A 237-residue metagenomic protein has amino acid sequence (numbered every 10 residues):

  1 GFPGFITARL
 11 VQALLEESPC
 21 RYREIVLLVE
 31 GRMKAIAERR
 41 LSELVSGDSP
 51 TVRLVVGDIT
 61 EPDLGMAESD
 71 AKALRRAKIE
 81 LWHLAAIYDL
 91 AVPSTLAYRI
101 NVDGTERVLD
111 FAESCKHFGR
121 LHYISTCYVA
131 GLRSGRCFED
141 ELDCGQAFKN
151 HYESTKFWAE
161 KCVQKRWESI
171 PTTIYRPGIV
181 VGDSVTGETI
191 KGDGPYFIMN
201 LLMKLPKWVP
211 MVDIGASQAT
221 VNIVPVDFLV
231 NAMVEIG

Functional and structural regions predicted by a protein language model:
G1-I87, S94, C115, R120: N-terminal Rossmann/SDR dinucleotide-binding element
F2-P3, L10, N101-R107, Q218-G237: C-terminal, well-structured subdomains that either form a transmembrane helix-short loop-helix hairpin in multi-pass
Q12-E16, D110-S114, K165, N200: Short, well-ordered alpha-helices that flank and scaffold nucleotide-derived cofactor binding pockets
E30, I59, T126, P177-V180: Active-site loop/turn elements of alpha/beta-hydrolase fold enzymes, especially the short glycine-/histidine-rich
T51, F111-F118, A159-P171: A structural motif corresponding to the C-terminal end of an alpha-helix and its immediate exit/capping segment
E80-L84, A91-R99, D103-S154, T172-I174 (+1 more regions): Conserved Rossmann-fold NAD(P)-dependent oxidoreductase catalytic core, especially the SDR/UDP-sugar
V102-V108, T155-V163, I198, L229: Conserved catalytic Lys-bearing alpha helix of Rossmann-like short-chain dehydrogenase/reductases
G135-R136, K149, K165-V221, V226-E235: NAD(P)-dependent short-chain dehydrogenase/reductase
